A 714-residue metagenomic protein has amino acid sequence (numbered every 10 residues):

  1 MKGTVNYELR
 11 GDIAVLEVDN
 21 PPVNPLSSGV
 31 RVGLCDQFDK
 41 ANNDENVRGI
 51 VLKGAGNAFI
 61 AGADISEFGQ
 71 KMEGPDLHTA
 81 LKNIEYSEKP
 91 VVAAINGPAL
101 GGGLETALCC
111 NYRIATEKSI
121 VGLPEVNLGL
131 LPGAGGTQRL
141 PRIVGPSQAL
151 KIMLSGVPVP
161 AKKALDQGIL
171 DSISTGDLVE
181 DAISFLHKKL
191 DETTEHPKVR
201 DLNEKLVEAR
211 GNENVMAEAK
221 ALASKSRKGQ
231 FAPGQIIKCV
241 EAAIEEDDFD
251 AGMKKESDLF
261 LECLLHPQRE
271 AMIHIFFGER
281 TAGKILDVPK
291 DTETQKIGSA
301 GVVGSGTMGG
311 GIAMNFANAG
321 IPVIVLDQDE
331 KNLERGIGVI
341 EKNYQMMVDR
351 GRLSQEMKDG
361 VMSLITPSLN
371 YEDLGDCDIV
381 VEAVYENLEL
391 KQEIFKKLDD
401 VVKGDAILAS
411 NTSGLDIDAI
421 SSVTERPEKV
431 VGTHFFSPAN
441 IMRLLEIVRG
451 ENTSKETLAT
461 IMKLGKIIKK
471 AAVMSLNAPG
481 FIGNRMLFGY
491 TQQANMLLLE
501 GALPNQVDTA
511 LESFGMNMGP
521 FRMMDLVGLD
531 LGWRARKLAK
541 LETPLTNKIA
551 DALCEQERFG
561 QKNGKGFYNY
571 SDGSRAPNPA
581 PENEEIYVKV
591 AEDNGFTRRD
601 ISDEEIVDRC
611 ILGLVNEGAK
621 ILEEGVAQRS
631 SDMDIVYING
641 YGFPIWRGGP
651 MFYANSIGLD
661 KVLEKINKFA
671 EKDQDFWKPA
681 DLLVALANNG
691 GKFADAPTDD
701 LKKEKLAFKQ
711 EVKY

Functional and structural regions predicted by a protein language model:
K2-G3, D19, K71-P75, K82 (+6 more regions): N-terminal glycine-rich phosphate-binding loop for ADP-containing cofactors
V5, V47, I60, K296-I297: A broad structural signal for short, well-ordered beta-strand segments within beta-sheet-rich domains
G11-D19, G29-K71, K82-N96, T116-I120: A structural preference for short, pocket-lining loop segments at secondary-structure junctions
G103-T106, C110-Y112: Active-site-proximal alpha-helical scaffold in enzymes
L123: Small cofactor-carrier domains centered on a conserved lysine used for covalent cofactor attachment
